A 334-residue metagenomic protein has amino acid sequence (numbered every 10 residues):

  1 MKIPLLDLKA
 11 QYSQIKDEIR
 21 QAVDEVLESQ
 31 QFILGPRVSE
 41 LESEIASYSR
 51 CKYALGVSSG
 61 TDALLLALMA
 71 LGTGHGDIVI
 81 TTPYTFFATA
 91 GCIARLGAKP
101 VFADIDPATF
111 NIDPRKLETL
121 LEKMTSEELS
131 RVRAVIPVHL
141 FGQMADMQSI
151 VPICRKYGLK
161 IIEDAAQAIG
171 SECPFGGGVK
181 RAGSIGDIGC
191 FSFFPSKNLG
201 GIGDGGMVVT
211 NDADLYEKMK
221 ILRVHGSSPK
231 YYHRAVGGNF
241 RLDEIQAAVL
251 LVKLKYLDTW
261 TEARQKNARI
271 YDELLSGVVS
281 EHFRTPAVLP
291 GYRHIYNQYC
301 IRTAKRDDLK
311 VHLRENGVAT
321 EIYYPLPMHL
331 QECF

Functional and structural regions predicted by a protein language model:
M1-Q31, P36: N-terminal "arm"/small-domain region of PLP-dependent enzymes with the aminotransferase-like
I3, D77-I78, L159-K160: Hydrophobic "anchor" residues on beta-strands that sit immediately upstream of conserved functional sites
K9, V38-S43, C51-K52, R115 (+9 more regions): PLP-dependent aminotransferase class I/II
S29-I78, C92-A94, V101-D104, E127 (+1 more regions): Phosphate-binding glycine-rich loop
T81, F102, I161-E163, T210 (+1 more regions): Hydrophobic residues in well-ordered beta-strands that form the structural core
T85-A90: Conserved coil-to-alpha-helix start sites within the AMP-binding
K99-T109, E321: Short beta-strand->loop structural element characteristic of the AMP-binding/adenylate-forming
A108-G201, M207-V209: Active-site phosphate-binding strand-loop segment of PLP-dependent enzymes
